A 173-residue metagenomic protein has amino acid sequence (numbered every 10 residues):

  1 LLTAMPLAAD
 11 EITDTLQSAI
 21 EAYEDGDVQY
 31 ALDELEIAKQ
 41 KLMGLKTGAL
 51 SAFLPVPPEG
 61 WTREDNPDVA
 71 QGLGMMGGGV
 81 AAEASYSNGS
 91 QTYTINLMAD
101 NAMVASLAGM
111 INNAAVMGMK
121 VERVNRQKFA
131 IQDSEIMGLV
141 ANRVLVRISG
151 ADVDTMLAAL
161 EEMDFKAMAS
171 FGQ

Functional and structural regions predicted by a protein language model:
A4-P6: N-terminal signal peptide c-region/cleavage motif recognized by signal peptidases
D10-A70: Charge-rich, low-complexity N-terminal segments
E11-I20, E24, E34-E36, G74 (+1 more regions): A short, solvent-exposed beta-edge/loop patch
G48-S134: Short, solvent-exposed recognition patches
